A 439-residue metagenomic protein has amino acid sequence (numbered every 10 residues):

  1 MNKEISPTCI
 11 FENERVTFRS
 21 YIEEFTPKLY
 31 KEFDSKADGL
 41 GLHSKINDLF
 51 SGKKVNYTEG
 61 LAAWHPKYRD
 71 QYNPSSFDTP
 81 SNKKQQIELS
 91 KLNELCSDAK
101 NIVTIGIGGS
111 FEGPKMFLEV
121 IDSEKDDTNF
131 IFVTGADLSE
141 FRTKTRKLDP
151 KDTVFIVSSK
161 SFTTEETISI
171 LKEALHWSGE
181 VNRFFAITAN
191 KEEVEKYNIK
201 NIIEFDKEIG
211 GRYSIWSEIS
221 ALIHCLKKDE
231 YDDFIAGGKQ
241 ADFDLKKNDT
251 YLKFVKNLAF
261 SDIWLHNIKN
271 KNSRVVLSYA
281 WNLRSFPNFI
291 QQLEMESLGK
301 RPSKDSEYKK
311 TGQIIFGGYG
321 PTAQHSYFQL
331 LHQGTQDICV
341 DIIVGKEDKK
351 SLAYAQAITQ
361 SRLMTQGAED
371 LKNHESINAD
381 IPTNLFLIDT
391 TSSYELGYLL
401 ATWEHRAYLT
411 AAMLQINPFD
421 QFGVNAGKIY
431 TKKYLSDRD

Functional and structural regions predicted by a protein language model:
M1-C96, Y354-Q360, M364-E369, H374-S376 (+1 more regions): Extended, charge-enriched "interface" segments that sit outside catalytic cores
N2-V16, A259-S261, N417, A426 (+1 more regions): Flexible, glycine-rich loop/tail regions that form catalytic "lids" or insertion modules at the edges of active sites
A37, G41, N93-S97, I121 (+14 more regions): Structural signal for hydrophobic packing residues in well-ordered secondary-structure cores of soluble enzyme domains
N82, I107, I131-T134, K160-T164 (+10 more regions): Hydrophobic alpha-helical scaffolding
S90-I102, K144-T153, S261-N272, L331-Q336: Glycine-rich phosphate/diphosphate-binding loops that line cofactor/substrate pockets in enzymes
E94-D249, I429, K433: Glycine-rich phosphate-binding loops that contact phosphosugars or nucleotide phosphates
S217-S220, K227-F243, T250-G317: A conserved active-site cap/scaffold subdomain adjacent to cofactor or substrate pockets
S273-L435: C-terminal catalytic subdomain
